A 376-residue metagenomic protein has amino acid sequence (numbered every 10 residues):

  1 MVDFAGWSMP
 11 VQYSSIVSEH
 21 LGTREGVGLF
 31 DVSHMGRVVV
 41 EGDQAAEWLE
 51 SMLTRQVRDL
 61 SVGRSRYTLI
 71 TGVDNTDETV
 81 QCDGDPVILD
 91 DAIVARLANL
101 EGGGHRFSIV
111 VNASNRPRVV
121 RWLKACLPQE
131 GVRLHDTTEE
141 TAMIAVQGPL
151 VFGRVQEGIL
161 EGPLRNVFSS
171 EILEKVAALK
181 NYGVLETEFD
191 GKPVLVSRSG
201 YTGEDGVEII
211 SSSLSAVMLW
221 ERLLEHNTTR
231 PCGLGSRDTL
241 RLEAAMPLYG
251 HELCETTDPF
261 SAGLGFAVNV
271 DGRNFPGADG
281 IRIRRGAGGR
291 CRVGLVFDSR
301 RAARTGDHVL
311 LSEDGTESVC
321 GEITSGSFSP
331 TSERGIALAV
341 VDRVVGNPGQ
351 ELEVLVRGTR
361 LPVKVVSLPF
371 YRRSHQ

Functional and structural regions predicted by a protein language model:
M1-D77, Q81, V87: Acidic, proline/glycine-enriched N-terminal capping motif
D3-F4, S8-V11, V17, T79-C82 (+1 more regions): Conserved, structured C-terminal
A46-E50, Y67, D91, R106 (+2 more regions): Generic internal hydrophobic packing segments that stabilize the cores of diverse globular domains
I93-R96: Glycine-rich, Trp-frequent "lid" loop and neighboring beta-strands that shape and gate the flavin cofactor pocket
